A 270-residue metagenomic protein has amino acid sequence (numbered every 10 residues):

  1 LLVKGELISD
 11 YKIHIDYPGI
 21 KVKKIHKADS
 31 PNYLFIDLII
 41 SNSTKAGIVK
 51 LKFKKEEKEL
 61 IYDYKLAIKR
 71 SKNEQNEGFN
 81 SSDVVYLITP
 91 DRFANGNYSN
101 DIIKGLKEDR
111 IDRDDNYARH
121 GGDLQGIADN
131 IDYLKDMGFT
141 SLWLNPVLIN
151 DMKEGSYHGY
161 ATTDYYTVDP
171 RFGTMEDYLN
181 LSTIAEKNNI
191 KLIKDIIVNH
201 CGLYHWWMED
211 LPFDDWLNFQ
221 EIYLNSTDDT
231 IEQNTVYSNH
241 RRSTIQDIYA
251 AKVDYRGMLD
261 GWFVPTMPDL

Functional and structural regions predicted by a protein language model:
L1-S9, I68-R70: Beta-strand/beta-sandwich contexts
Y17-K24: Short, solvent-exposed loop/linker segments at beta-strand-coil boundaries, enriched for Pro/Gly and Ser/Thr
A28-D37: Aromatic sugar-binding surface patches on proteins that engage polysaccharides or sugar-phosphate polymers
I39-K45: Short, surface-exposed loop/turn segments at beta-strand-coil junctions that are enriched for proline with nearby
I48, E59-I68: Edge beta-strands of extracellular beta-sandwich domains
F53-K55: Conserved structural position at the C-terminal beta-strand of extracellular beta-sandwich adhesion modules
L66-L87, R92, G96: Low-complexity, Pro/Ser/Thr- and charge-rich linker/hinge segments at domain boundaries
F93-T140, N145-L270: Substrate-binding/active-site clefts of carbohydrate-active enzymes
